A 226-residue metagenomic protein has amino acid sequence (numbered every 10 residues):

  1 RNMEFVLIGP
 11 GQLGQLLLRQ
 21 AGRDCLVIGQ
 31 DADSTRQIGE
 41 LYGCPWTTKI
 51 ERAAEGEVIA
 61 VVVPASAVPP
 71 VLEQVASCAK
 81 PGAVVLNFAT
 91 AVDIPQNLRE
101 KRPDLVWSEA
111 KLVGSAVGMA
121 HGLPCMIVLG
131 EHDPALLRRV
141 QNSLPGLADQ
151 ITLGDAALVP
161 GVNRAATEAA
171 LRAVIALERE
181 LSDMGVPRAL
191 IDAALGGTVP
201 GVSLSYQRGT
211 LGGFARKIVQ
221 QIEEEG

Functional and structural regions predicted by a protein language model:
R1-E51, E180-V186: NAD(P)+-binding Rossmann beta1-loop-alpha1 motif at the extreme N-terminus of oxidoreductases
M3, E57, P124: Nucleotide donor/acceptor-binding cores
I8-G11, G29-Q30, V62-A65, F88-T90 (+2 more regions): Structural motif
Q12, E51-I59, A79-K80, A194-Y206: N-terminal/domain-start segments enriched in small and hydrophobic, helix-friendly residues, covering either
D24-L26, P45, V84, V106-S108 (+1 more regions): Conserved beta-strand segments of alpha/beta enzyme cores
I50-M119: Rossmann-like NAD(P)(H) cofactor-binding subdomain of soluble oxidoreductases
A89-A156: Rossmann-fold dinucleotide-binding core
P145-G226: Helical "substrate-binding/catalytic lid" subdomain of Rossmann-like NAD(P)-dependent dehydrogenases/reductases
